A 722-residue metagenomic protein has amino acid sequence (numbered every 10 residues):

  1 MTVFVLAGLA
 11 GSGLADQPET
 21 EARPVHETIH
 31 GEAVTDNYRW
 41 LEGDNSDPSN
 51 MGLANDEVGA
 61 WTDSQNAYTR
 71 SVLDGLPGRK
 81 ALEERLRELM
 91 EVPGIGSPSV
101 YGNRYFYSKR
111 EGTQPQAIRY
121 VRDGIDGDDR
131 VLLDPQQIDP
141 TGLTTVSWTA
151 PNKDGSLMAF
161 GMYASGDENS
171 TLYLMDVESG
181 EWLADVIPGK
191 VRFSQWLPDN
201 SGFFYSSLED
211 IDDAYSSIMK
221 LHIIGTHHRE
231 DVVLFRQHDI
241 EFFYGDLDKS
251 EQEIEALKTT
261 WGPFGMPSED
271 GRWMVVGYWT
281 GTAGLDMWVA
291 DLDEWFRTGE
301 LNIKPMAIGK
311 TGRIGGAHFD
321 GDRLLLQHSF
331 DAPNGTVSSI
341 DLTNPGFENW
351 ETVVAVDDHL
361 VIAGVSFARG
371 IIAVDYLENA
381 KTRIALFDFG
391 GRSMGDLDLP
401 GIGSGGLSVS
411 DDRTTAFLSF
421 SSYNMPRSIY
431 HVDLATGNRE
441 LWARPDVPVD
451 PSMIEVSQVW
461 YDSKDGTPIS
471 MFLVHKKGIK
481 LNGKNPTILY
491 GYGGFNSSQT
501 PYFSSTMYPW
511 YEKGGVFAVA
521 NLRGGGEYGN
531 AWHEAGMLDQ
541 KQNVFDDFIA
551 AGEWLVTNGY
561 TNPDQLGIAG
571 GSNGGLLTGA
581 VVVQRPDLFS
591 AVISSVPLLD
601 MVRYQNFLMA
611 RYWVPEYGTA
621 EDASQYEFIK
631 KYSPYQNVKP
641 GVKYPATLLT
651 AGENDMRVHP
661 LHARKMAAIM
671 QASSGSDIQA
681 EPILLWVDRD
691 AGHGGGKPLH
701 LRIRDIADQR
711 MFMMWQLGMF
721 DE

Functional and structural regions predicted by a protein language model:
M1-G8: Bacterial N-terminal signal peptides
D16-G75, E83: Mature N-terminal segment immediately following signal peptide/propeptide cleavage in secreted/periplasmic
D56-A150, G161, I254, T259-F319 (+8 more regions): Non-catalytic accessory segments flanking enzyme active sites
R110-A117, D139-L143, M162-T171, V186-G189 (+8 more regions): A flexible loop/linker signature enriched in serine peptidases of the S9 family
Y120-D123, Y173-V177, S217-H227, W288-E294 (+2 more regions): Beta-propeller blade signature
L132, Q136-N152, F160-E168, E178-L183 (+7 more regions): Cap/lid segment of the alpha/beta-hydrolase catalytic domain
H238-E348, V354-H359, A363-V365, I371 (+2 more regions): Long hydrophobic segments that form regular secondary structure
T506, K513, V519-E722: Active-site-proximal cap/loop segments of hydrolase catalytic domains
